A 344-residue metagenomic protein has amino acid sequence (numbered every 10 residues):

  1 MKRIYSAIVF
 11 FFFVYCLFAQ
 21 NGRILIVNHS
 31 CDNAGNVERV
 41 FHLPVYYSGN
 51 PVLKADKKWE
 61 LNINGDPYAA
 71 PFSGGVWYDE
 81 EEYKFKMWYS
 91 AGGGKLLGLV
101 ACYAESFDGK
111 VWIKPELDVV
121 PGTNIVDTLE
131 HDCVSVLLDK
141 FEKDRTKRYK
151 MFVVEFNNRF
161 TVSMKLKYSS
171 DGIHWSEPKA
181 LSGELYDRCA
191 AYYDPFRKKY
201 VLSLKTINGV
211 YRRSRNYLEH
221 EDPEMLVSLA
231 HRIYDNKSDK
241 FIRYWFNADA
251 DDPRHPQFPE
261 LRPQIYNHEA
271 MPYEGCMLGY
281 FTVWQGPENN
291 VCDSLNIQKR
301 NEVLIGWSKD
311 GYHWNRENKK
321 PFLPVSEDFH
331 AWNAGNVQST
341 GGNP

Functional and structural regions predicted by a protein language model:
M1-Q20: Bacterial Sec-dependent N-terminal signal peptides
K2-R3, Y15, K165, G275 (+1 more regions): Generic signature of intrinsically disordered, low-complexity, basic-rich segments and short cationic peptides
Q20-Y266, M271-A334: Beta-rich carbohydrate-recognition and catalytic domains
G335-P344: C-terminal capping/lid segments that line or modulate ligand- or cofactor-binding pockets
